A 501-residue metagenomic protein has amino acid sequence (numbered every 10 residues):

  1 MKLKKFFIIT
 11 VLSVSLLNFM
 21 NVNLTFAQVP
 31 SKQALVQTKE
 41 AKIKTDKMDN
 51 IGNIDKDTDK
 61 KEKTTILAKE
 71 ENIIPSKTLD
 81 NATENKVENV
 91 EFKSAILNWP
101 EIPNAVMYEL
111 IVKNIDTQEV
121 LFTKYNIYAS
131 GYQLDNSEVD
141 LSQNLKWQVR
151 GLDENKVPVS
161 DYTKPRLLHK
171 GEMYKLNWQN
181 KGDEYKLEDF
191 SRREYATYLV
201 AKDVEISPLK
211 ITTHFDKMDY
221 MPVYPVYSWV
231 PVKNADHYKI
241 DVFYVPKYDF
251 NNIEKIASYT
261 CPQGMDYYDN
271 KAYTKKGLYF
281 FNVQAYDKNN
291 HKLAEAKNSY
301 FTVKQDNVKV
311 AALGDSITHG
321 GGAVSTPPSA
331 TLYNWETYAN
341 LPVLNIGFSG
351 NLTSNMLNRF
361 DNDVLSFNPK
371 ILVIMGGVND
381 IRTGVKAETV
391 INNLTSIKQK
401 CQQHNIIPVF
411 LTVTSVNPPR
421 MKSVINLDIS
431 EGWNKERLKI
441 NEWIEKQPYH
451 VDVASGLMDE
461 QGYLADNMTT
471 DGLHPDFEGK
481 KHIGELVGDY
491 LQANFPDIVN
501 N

Functional and structural regions predicted by a protein language model:
A34, A41-K44, D49-D55, D59-I96 (+1 more regions): Short, compositionally biased P/S/T/A/G/V-rich stretches that sit at domain boundaries
S94-P103, V223-N234: Conserved aromatic anchor
V112-L141, E154-N155, D161-Y162, V242-T274: Recognizes extended acidic, P/S/T-rich segments that occur within or adjacent to Ig-like beta-sandwich modules
V139-K156, Y273-D287: Beta-strand-rich modules
E154-K175, N290-F301: Extracellular fibronectin type III
F281, M356, Y449, N467-N501: Histidine-centered active-site loop/cap adjacent to the catalytic His in serine esterases/O-acetyl transfer systems
Y286-S349, S354, R359-N368: Serine-esterase "nucleophile elbow" of acetyl-processing enzymes
P418-S455: Substrate-gating cap/lid alpha-helix
